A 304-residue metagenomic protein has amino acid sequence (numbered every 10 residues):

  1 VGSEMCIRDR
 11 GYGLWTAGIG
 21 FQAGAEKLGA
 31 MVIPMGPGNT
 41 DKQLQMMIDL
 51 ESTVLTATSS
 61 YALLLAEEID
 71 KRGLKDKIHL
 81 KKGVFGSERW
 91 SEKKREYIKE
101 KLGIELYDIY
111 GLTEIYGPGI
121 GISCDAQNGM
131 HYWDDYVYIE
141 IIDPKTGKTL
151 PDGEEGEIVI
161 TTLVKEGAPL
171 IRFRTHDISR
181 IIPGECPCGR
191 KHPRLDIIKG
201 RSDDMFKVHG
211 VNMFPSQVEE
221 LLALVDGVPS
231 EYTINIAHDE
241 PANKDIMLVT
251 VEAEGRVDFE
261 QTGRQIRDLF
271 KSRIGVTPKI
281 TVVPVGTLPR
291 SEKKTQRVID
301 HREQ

Functional and structural regions predicted by a protein language model:
V1-I7: Short, small-residue-biased leader/transition segments that mark boundaries at the very start of proteins
R8-L64: AMP-binding/adenylate-forming
L28-G29, L50, H79, K101-E105: Short, structured coil segments at secondary-structure junctions
V32, L106, I139, Y232-I234 (+1 more regions): Generic structural signal for residues in well-ordered beta-strands
L55, V164-I274, E292-K293: AMP-binding/adenylate-forming catalytic core of the ANL superfamily
R72-W90: Conserved helix-loop-beta element of the AMP-binding
W90-E185: Conserved AMP-binding/adenylate-forming
R267, S272-Q304: Conserved C-terminal "lid"/linker of ANL adenylate-forming enzymes
